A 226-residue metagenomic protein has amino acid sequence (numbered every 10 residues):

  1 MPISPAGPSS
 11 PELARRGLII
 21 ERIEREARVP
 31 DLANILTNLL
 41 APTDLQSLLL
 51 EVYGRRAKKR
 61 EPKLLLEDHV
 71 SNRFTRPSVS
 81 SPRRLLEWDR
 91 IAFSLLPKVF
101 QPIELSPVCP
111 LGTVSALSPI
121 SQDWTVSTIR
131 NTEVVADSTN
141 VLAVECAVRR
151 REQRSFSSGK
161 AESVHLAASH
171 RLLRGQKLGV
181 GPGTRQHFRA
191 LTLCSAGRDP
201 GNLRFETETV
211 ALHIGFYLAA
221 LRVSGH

Functional and structural regions predicted by a protein language model:
P2-R189: Class II aminoacyl-tRNA synthetase-like tRNA-binding/catalytic domains
G175, G181-H226: Extended accessory regions or peripheral subdomains of proteins
